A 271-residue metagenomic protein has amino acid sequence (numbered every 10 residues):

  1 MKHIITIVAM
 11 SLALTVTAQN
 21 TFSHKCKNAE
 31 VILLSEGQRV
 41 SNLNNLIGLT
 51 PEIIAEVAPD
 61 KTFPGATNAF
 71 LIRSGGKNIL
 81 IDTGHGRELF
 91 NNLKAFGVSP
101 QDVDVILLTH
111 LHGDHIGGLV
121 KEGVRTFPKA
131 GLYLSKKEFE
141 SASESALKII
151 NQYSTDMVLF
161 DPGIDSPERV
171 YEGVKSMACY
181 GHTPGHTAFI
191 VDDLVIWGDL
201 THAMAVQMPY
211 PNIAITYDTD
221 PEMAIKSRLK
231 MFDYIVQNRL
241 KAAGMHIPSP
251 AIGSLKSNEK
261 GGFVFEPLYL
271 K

Functional and structural regions predicted by a protein language model:
K2-I7: Sec-dependent signal peptide recognition, specifically the positively charged N-region followed immediately by
A9-T17: Hydrophobic h-region of N-terminal signal peptides that target proteins for export in Gram-negative bacteria
N20-A95, A188-T201: Conserved beta-strand hairpin/beta-sheet module of binuclear metal-dependent hydrolase folds, prominently
K25, K94, V98, D102 (+3 more regions): Metallo-beta-lactamase
N28-V31, I72, I81-D82, V103 (+7 more regions): Divalent metal-coordination and catalytic microenvironments
R87-Y133: Active-site metal-binding motif and surrounding structural segment of the metallo-beta-lactamase
D156, S166-E168, M177-Y180, P184-S254: Metallo-beta-lactamase
G253-K271: Short, basic/aromatic-enriched C-terminal tail that caps enzymatic domains
